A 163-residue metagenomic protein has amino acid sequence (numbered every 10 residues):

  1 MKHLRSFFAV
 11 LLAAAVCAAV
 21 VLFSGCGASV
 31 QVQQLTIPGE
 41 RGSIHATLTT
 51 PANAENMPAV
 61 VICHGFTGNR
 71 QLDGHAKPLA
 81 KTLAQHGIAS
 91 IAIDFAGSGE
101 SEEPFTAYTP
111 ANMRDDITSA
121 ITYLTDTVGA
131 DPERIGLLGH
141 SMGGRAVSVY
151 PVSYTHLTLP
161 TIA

Functional and structural regions predicted by a protein language model:
G27-N53: N-terminal cap/lid segment of alpha/beta-hydrolase-fold proteins
N56-G65: Short beta-strand element of the alpha/beta-hydrolase
R70-L79, F95: The serine-hydrolase catalytic nucleophile loop
A80-E100: Conserved alpha/beta-hydrolase
Y108-V128: Alpha/beta-hydrolase active-site loop
A130-G139: Alpha/beta-hydrolase fold nucleophile elbow
G139-V149: Glycine-rich nucleophile elbow surrounding the catalytic serine of serine-hydrolase chemistry
T155-T161: Conserved small/polar residues in nucleotide/adenosyl-binding loops
